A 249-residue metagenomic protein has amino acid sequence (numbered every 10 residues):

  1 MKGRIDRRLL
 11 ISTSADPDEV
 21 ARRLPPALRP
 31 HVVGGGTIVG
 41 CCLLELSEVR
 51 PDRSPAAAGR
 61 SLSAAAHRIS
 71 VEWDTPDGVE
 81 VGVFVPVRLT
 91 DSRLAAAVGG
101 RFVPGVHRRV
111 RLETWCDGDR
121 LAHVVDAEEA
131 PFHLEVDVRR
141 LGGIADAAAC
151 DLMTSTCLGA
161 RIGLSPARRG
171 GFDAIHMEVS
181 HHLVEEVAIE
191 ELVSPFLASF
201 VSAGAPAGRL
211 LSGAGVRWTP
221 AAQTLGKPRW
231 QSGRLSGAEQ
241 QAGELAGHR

Functional and structural regions predicted by a protein language model:
M1-I5: A short, surface-exposed helix-loop junction/capping segment
D6-R8, A66-E239, G243-R249: Internal, well-folded beta-alpha domain core
I11-D16: Short acidic-aromatic low-complexity motifs
P17-H67: Glycine/small-residue-rich interface belts in oligomeric ring/scaffold proteins and their assembly partners
